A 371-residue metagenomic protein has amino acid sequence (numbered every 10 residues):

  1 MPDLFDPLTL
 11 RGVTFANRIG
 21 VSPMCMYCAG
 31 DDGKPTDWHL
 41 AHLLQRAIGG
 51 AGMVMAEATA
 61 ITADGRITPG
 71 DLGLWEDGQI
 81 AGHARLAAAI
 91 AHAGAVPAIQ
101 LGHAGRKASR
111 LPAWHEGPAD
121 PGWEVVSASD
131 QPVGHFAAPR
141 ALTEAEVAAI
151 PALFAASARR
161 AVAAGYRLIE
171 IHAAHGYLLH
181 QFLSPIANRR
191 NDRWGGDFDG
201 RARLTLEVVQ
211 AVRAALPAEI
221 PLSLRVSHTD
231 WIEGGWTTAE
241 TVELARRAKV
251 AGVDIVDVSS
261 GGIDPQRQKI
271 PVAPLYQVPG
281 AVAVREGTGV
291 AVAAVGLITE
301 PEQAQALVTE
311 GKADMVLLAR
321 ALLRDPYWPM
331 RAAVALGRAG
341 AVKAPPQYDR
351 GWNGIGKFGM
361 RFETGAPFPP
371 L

Functional and structural regions predicted by a protein language model:
M1-L371: Flavin-dependent oxidoreductase catalytic cores
